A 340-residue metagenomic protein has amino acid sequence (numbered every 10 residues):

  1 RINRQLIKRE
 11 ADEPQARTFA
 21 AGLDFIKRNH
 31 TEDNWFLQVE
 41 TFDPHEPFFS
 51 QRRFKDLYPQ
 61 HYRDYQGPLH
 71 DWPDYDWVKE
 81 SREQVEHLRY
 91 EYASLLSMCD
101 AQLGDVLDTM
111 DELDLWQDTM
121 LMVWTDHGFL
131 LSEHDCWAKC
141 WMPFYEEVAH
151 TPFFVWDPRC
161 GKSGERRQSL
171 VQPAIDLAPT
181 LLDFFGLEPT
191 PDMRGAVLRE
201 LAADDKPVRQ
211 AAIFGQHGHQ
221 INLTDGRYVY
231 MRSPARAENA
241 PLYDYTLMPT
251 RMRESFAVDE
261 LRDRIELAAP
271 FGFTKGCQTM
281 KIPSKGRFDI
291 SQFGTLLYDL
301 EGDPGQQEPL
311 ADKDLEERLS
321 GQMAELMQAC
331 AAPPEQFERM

Functional and structural regions predicted by a protein language model:
R1, D33, V39-E80, P152 (+1 more regions): Core domains of carbohydrate- and sulfate-ester-processing enzymes
D12, E86-M98, C140-T151, K162-P179 (+1 more regions): A short beta-strand-to-alpha-helix junction
E13-N29, P73-T119, F184: A long, amphipathic alpha-helix that forms part of the scaffold/cap immediately adjacent to metal-dependent active
P14-Y65, L113-M120, R318: Active-site regions of oxyanion-processing enzymes, predominantly non-cytosolic
F19, Q117-T119, E165-D225, E308: Polar, surface-exposed loop/tail segments that function as active-site lids or cofactor/substrate-recognition elements
D33-N34, D43-S50, F129-E133, A138-K139 (+6 more regions): Short catalytic/ligand-binding loop motif for oxyanion handling, primarily in non-cytosolic enzymes, centered on
S50-R53, L57-H61, T109-S163, S169 (+2 more regions): Histidine-centered active-site microenvironments of extracellular/periplasmic hydrolases and transferases
E146, H217-A311: C-terminal, low-complexity/hydrophilic appendages and adjacent surface loops of extracellular/periplasmic anionic
